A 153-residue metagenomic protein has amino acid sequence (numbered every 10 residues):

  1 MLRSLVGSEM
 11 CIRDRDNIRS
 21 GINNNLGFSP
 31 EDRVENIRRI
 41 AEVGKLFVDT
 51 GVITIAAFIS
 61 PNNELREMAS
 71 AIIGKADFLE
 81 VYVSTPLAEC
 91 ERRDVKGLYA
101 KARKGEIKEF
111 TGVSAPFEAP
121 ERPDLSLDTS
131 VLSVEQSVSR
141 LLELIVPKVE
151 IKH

Functional and structural regions predicted by a protein language model:
M1-G7, C11-I12: Single conserved hydrophobic/aromatic residue that forms the stacking wall/gate of nucleotide- or nucleobase-binding
I12, F78-E80, D124-S126: Conserved beta-strand scaffold positions in the cores of enzyme catalytic domains, especially in NTP/NDP-utilizing
R13, I18-I22: Short acidic/His/Gly/Ser-rich catalytic and metal-binding motifs that mark active-site loops of diverse hydrolases
I18, S29-R39, L65, E106-E109 (+1 more regions): Helical mechanochemical/support elements of P-loop NTPase systems and associated helical scaffolds
G21-D32, G44-A102, E109: ATP-dependent NMP and nucleoside kinases share a basic, alpha-helical "lid"
E35-L46, S114: Conserved alpha-helical scaffold flanking the Walker A/P-loop in AAA+ ATPase domains
G44, L141, I145: Hydrophobic "lid"/C-terminal helical patch of Rossmann-like NAD(P)-dependent dehydrogenase/epimerase domains
S84-R140, K148, K152-H153: Small-molecule kinase domains that catalyze NTP-dependent phosphoryl transfer to phosphate-bearing small molecules
